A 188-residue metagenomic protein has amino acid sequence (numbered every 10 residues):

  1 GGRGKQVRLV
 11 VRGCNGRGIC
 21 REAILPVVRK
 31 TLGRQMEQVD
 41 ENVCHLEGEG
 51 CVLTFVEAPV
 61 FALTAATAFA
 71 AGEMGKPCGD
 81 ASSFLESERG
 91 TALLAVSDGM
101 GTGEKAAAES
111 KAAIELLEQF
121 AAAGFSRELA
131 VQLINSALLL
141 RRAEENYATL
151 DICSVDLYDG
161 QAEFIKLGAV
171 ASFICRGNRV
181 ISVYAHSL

Functional and structural regions predicted by a protein language model:
G1-A95, G101-K105, S110, E118-L188: Conserved subregion of the PPM/PP2C metallophosphatase catalytic domain
